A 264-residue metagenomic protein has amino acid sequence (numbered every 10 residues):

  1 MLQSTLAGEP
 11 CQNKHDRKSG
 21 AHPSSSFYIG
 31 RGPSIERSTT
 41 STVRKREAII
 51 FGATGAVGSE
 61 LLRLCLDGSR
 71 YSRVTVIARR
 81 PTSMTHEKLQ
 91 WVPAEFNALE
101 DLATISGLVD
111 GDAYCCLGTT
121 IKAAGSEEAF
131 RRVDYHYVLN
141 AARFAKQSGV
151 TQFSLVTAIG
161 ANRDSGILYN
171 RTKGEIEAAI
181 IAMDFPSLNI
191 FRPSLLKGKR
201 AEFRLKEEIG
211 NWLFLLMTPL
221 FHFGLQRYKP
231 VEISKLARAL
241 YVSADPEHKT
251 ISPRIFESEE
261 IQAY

Functional and structural regions predicted by a protein language model:
C11-H15: Short, charge-rich patches within N-terminal targeting peptides
E47-G68: N-terminal Rossmann NAD(P)H-binding glycine-rich loop of SDR-like oxidoreductase domains
A48-I49, R73, L89-N140, F144-Q147: NAD(P)H-binding glycine-rich loop region in Rossmannoid oxidoreductase-like domains and their noncatalytic homologs
F51, I77, C116-L117, F153-I159 (+1 more regions): SDR active-site strand-loop-helix element
D67, R163-Y264: Oxidoreductase cofactor-interface core, primarily capturing Rossmann-like NAD(P)-dependent enzymes
G68, A124-E128, R132-E177, A182 (+1 more regions): Conserved Rossmann-fold NAD(P)-dependent oxidoreductase catalytic core, especially the SDR/UDP-sugar
V76-S83: Short, polar loop motifs at secondary-structure junctions
K88-L89, L188: Short, conserved active-site loop motifs that form the nucleotide-linked donor/cofactor pocket
